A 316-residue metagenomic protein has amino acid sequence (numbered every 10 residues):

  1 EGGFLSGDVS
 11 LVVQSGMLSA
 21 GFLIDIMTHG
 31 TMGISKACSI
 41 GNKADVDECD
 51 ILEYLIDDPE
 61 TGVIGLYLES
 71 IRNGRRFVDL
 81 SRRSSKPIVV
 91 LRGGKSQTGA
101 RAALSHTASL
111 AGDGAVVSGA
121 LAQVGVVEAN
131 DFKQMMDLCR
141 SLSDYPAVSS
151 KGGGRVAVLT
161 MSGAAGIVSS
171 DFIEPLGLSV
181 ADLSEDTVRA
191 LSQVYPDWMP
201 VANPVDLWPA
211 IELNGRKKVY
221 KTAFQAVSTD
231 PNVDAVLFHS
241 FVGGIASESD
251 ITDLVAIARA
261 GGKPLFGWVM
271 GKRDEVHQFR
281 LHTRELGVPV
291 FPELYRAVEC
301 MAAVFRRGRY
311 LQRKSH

Functional and structural regions predicted by a protein language model:
E1-H316: Catalytic-core regions of core metabolic enzymes, especially those transforming organic acids/acyl-group intermediates
